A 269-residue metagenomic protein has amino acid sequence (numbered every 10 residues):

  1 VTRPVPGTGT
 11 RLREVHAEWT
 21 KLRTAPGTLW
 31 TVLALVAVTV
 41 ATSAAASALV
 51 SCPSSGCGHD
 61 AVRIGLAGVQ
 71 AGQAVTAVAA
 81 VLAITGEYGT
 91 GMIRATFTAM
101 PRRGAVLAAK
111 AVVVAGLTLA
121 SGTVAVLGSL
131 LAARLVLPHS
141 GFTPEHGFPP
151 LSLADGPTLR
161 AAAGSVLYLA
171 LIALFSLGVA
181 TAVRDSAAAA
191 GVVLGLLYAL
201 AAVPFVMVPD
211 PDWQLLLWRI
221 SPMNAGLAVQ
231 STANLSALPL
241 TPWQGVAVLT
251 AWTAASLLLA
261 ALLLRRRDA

Functional and structural regions predicted by a protein language model:
T2-T8, T28, V32-V81, L107-A182 (+5 more regions): Secretory targeting signals
R11-R23: A short amphipathic helical element positioned immediately N-terminal to and/or at the very start of a transmembrane
E18, M100-R102, V179, D185 (+1 more regions): Generic structural signal for small/hydrophobic residues in well-ordered secondary structure, especially within
K21, T85, T96-T98, S176 (+1 more regions): Helix-capping/transition residues at the boundaries of transmembrane alpha-helices and the short helical linkers
R23-A25, A182-V183, R266: Helix-loop interface residues and adjacent transmembrane-helix termini in multi-pass membrane transporters, primarily
P26-L29, G104, A187-A188: Residues that define the loop-to-transmembrane-helix transition and helix capping in multi-pass membrane transporters
A80-G104, A111: Transmembrane helix boundary and interhelical loop/hinge segments in multi-pass membrane proteins
A261-A269: Membrane-interface capping segments at transmembrane-helix boundaries
